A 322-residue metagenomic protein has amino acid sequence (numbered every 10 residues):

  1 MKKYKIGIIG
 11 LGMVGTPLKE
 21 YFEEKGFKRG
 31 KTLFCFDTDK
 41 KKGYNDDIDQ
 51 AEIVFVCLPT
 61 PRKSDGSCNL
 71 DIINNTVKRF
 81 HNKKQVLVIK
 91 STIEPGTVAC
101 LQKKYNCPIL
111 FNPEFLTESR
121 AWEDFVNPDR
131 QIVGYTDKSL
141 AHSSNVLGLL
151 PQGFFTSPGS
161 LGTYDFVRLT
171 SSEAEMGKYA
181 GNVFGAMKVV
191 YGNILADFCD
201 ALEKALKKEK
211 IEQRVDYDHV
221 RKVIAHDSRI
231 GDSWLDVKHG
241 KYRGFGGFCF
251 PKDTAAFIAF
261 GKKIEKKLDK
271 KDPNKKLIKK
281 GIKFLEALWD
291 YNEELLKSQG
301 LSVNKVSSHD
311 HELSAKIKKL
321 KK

Functional and structural regions predicted by a protein language model:
M1-Q50: NAD(P)+-binding Rossmann beta1-loop-alpha1 motif at the extreme N-terminus of oxidoreductases
K5-F22, N292, Q299-S307, K322: Glycine-rich adenosine-cofactor-binding loop
G26-K28, Q102-L110, T117, A121-S233 (+3 more regions): Internal alpha-helical scaffold of NAD(P)-dependent oxidoreductase catalytic cores
I53, P61-A121: Rossmann-like NAD(P)(H) cofactor-binding subdomain of soluble oxidoreductases
I53-C57, I132: Structural motif
K188-V190, D236-A255: Conserved phosphate/anionic-ligand binding catalytic regions in large, soluble enzymes, centered on
E265, L295-K316: Acidic, glycine/proline-rich low-complexity segments that act as flexible tails and inter-domain linkers
